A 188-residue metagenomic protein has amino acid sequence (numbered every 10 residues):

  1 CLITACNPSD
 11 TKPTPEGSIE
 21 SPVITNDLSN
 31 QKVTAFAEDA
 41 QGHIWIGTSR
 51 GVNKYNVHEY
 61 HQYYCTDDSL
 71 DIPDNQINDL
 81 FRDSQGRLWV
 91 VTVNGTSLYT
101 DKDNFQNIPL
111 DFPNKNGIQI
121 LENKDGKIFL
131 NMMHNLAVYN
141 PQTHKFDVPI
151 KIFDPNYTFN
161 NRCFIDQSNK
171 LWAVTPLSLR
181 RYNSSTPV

Functional and structural regions predicted by a protein language model:
C1-V188: Carboxylate-rich, polar loop motifs that coordinate divalent cations or form catalytic acidic clusters
